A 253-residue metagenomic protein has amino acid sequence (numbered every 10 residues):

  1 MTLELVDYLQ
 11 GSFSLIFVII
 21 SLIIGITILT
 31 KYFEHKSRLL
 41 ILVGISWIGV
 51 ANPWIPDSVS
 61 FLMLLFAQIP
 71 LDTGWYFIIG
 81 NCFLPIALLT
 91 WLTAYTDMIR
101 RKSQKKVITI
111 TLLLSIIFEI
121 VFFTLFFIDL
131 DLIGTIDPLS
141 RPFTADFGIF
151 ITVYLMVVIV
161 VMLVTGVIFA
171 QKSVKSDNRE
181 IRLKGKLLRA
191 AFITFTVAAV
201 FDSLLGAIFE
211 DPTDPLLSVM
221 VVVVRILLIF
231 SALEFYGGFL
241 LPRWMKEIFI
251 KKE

Functional and structural regions predicted by a protein language model:
T2-F17, I120-I168, V221: Extracellular-loop-to-transmembrane junctions of the mid-late helices
D7-S21, L40-R101, I108-I117, L155-M156 (+1 more regions): Individual alpha-helical transmembrane segments in multi-pass integral membrane proteins
F17-K31: N-terminal signal-anchor/start-transfer transmembrane helix
I23-T27, T90-D97, V160-S173: Transmembrane alpha-helical segments in integral membrane proteins
L29-G44, T96-T109, Q171-K184: Membrane-interface helix-boundary motifs at transmembrane edges
V50-I55, S115-L125, I193-V200: Aromatic-anchored segments of alpha-helical transmembrane domains
I55-F66, F123-D137, L204-F209: Membrane-helix interface motif
V158-E253: C-terminal transmembrane-bundle signature of multipass membrane proteins, characterized by strong activation on
